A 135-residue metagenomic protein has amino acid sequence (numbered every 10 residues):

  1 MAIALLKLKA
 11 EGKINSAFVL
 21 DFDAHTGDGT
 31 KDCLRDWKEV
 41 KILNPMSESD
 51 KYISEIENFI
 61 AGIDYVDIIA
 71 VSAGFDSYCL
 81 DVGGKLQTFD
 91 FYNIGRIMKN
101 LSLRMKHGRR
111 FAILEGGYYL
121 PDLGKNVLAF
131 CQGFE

Functional and structural regions predicted by a protein language model:
A2-E135: A general "terminal functional-core" signal
